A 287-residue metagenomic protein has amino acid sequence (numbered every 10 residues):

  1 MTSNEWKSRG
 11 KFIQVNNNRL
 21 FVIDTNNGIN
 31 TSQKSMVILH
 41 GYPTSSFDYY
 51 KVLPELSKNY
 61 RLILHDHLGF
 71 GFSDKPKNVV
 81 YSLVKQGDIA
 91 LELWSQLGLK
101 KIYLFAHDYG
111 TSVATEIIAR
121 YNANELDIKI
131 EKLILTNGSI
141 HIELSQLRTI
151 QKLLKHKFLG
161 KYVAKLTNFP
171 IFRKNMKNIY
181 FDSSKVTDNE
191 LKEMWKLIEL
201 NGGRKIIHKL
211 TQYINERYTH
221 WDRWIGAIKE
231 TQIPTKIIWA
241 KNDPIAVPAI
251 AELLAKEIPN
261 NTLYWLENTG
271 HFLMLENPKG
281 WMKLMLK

Functional and structural regions predicted by a protein language model:
M1-K11: An N-terminal hydrophobic leader/cap segment in hydrolases
R9-K11, N16-N17, I23-I29, L64-A106 (+2 more regions): Active-site loop/oxyanion-hole signature of alpha/beta-hydrolase fold enzymes
T25-F72: Conserved HGGG/HGGXW glycine-rich cap/lid loop of the alpha/beta-hydrolase fold
K100-S145: Conserved hydrolase catalytic core segment
L144, L166-E230: Conserved alpha/beta-hydrolase catalytic His-Asp/Glu region
T231, I237-W239, D243: Short beta-strand/loop motif that positions the catalytic acidic residue of the alpha/beta-hydrolase fold
P244-I250: Conserved alpha/beta-hydrolase "acid-adjacent" motif
L266-M282: Catalytic histidine-centered segment of alpha/beta-hydrolase-like enzymes
